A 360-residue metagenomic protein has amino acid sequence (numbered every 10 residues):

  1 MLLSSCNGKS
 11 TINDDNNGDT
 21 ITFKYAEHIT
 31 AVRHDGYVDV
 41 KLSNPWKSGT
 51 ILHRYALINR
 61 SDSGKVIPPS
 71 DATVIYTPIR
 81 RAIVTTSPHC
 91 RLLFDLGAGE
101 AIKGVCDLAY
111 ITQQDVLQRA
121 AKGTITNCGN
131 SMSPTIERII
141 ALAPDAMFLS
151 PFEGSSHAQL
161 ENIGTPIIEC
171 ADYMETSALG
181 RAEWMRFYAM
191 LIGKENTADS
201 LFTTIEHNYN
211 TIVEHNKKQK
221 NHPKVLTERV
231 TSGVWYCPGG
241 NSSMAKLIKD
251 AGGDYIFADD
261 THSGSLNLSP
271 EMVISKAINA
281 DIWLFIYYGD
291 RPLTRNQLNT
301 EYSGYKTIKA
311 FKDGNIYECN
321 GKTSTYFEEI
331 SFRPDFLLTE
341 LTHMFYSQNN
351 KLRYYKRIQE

Functional and structural regions predicted by a protein language model:
M1-S4: Sec-dependent bacterial lipoprotein signal peptides
C6-C90, T197-L226, K312, T325 (+2 more regions): Bacterial Sec-exported substrate-binding components of ABC uptake systems
W46-I140, M147-L149: A short, structured surface patch at a secondary-structure boundary
A72, T77-R81, L92, T124-N130 (+6 more regions): Second-shell loop/turn segments in exported
H89, F94, V105-D115, S155-H157 (+2 more regions): Extracytoplasmic ligand-binding site segments that recognize negatively charged/polar headgroups
T126-F152, T165, P270-L284: Proline-aspartate-enriched helix->loop->beta-strand connector
L179-T204, F285-E360: Structured C-terminal subdomain patch of bacterial secreted/periplasmic proteins
H207-N296: Flexible, glycine-rich surface segments
